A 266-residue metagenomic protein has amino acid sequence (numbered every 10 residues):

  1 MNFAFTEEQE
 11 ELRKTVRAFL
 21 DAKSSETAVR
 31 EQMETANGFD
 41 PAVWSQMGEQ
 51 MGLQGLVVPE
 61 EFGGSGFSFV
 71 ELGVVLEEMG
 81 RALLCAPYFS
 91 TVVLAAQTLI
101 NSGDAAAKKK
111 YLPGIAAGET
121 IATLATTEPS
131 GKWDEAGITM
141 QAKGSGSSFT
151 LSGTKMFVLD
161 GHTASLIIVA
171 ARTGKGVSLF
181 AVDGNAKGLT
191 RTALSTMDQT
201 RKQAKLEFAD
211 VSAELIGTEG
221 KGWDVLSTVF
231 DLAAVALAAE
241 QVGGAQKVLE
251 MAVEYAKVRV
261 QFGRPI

Functional and structural regions predicted by a protein language model:
N2-E8, L12, R81, L189-I266: Glycine-rich beta->alpha junctions and the first turn(s) of the following alpha-helix
Q9, L20, V75, D104 (+5 more regions): Residue-level signal for inorganic ion chemistry
T27-E49: Short secondary-structure junction/hinge motifs that connect adjacent elements
G48-K109, P113-G118, L159-L166: Internal helix-loop-helix
G66-V75, D134-I138, V182-D183: Structural signature of FAD isoalloxazine-binding scaffolds in flavoprotein oxidoreductases
G118-P129: A short, Trp-centered hydrophobic/proline-enriched beta-strand micro-motif
A125, S152-T190: A short core secondary-structure module
M140-K143: A structural signal for short hydrophobic beta-strand segments in well-ordered beta-sheet cores
